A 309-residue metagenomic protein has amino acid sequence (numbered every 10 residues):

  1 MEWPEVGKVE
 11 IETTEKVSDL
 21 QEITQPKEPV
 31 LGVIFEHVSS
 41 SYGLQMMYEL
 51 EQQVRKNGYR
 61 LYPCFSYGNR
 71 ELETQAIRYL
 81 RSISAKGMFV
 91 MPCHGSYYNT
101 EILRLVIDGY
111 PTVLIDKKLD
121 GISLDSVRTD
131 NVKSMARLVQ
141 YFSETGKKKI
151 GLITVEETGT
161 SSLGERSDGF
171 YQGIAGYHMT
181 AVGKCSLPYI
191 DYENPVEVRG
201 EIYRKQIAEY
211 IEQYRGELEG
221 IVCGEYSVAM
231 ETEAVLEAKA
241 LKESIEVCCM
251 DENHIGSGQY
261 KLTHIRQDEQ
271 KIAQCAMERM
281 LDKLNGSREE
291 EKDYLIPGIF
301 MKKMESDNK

Functional and structural regions predicted by a protein language model:
M1-K27: N-terminal helix-turn-helix DNA-binding module of bacterial transcription factors
I23-Q140, E212-G216, G220: Alpha-helical recognition/docking segments in bacterial nutrient-uptake and carbohydrate-utilization systems
S41-K56, R137, S161-K184, E231-V235 (+1 more regions): Short, solvent-exposed amphipathic alpha-helices that sit in or adjacent to ligand/effector-binding or catalytic
R55-F65, Y171-G200: Short beta-strand elements in bilobed, periplasmic/extracellular small-molecule ligand-binding domains
M91, I115, T145, S162 (+3 more regions): Replace "coordinates the UDP/GDP/TDP-sugar" with "coordinates nucleotide-activated sugar donors
D125-L152, G200-A208, A229, Q267-N285: Hydrophobic alpha-helical segments within soluble ligand-binding/sensing domains
L138-A181, R288-D307: An alpha-beta-alpha
A208-K309: Flexible loop/turn connectors
